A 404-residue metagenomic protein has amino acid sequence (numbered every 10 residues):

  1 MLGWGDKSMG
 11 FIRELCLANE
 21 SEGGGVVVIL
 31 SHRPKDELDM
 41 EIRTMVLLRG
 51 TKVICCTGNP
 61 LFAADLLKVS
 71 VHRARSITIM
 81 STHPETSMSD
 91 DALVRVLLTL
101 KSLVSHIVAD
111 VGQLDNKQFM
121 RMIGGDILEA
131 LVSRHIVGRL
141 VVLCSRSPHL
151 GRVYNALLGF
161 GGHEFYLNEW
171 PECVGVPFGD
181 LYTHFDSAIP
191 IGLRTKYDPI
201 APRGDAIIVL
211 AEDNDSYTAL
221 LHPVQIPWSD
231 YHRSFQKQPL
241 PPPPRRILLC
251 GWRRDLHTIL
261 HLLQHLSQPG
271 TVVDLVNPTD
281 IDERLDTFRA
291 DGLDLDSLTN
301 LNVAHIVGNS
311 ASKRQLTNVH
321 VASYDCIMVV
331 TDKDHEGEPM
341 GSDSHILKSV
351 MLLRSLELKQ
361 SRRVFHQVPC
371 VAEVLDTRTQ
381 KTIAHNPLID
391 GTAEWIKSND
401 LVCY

Functional and structural regions predicted by a protein language model:
M1-Y404: Cytosolic regulatory regions of ion transport systems
